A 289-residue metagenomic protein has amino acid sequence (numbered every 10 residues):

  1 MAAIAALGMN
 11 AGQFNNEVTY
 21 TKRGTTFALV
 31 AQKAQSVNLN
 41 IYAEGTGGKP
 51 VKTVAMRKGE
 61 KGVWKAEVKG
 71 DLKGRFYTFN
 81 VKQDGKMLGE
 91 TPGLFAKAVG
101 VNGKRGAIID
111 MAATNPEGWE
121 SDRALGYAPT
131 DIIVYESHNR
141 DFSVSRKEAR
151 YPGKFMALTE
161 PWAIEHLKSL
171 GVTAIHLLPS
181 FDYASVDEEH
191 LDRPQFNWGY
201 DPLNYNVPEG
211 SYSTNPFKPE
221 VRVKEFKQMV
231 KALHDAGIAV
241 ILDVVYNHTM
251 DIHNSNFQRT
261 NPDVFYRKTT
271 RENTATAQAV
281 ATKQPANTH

Functional and structural regions predicted by a protein language model:
M1-K22, K58-E136, D141-G153: The feature marks proteins involved in alpha-glucan
R23-F27: Structural beta-strand segments of beta-rich domains
V30-V37, L72: Short proline/glycine-enriched turn/loop motifs at strand-loop junctions of beta-rich domains
A34, E44-G47, K65-A66: N-terminal glycine-rich, Lys/His-bearing helix-loop that initiates the first secondary-structure elements of many
N38-N40, N80: Beta-strand signatures of extracellular beta-sandwich domains
Y42-K49, D84: Change "in extracellular beta-sheet-rich domains … of secreted and cell-surface proteins" to "in beta-sheet-rich domains
P50-G59: Solvent-exposed serine/threonine-rich low-complexity stretches and specific carbohydrate-binding patches
H138-H289: Substrate-binding/active-site clefts of carbohydrate-active enzymes
